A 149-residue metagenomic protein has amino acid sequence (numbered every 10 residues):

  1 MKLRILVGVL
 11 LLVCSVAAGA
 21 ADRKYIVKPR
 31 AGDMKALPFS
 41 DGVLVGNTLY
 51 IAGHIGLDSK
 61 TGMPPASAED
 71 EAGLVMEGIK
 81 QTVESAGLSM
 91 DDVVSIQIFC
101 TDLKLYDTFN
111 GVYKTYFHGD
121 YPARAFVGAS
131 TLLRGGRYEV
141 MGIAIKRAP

Functional and structural regions predicted by a protein language model:
M1-K2: N-terminal secretory signal peptides that target proteins for export/translocation
I5-L10, A18-E77, Q81-V94, F99-P149: N-terminal presequence-like segments and the immediate start of the first folded domain
